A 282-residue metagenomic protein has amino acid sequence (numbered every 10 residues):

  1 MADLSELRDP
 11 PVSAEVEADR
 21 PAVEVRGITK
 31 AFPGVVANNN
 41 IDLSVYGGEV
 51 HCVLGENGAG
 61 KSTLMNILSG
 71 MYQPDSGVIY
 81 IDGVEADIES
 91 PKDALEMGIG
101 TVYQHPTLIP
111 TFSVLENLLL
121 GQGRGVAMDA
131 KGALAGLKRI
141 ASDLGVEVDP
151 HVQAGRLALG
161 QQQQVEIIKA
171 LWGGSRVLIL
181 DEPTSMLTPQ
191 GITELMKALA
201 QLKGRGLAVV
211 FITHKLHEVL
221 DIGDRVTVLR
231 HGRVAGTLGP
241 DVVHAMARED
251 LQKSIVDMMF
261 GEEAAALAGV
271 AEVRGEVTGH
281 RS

Functional and structural regions predicted by a protein language model:
A2-S282: Glycine-rich phosphate-binding loops of nucleotide-dependent enzymes
